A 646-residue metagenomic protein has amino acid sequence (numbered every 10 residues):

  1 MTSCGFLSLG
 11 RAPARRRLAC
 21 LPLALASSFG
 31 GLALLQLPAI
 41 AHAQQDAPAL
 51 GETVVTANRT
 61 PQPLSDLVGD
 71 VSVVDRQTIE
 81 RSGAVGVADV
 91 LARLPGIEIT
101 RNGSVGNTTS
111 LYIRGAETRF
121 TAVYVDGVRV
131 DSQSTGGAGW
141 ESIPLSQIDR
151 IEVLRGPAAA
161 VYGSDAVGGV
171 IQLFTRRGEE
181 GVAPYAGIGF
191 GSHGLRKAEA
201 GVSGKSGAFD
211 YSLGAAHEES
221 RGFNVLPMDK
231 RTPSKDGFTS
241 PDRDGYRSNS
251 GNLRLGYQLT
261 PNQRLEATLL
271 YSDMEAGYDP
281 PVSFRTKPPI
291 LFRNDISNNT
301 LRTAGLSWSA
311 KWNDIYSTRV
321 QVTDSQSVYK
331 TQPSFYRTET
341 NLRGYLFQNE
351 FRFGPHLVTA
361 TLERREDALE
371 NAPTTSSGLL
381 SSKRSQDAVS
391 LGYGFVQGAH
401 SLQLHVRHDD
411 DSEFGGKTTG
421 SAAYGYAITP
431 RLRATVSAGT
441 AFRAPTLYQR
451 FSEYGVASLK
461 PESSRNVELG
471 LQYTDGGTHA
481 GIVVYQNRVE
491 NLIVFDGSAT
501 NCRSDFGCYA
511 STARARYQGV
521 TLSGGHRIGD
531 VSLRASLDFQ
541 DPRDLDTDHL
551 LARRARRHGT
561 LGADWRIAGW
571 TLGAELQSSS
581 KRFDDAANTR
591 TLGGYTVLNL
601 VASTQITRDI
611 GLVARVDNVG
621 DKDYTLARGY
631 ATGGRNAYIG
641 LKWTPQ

Functional and structural regions predicted by a protein language model:
M1-L94, Y257, P261: N-terminal Sec signal peptide and the immediately downstream disordered periplasmic leader that contains the TonB box
A88, A92-V128, S132: Extracytoplasmic beta-strand/coil segments of soluble accessory domains associated with Gram-negative outer-membrane
V128-R155: Short acidic/polar hinge/loop motifs at secondary-structure boundaries that mediate gating or recognition
Q172, E179-G181, G187-G189, H193 (+1 more regions): Periplasmic-side early beta-strands and strand-to-turn transitions of outer-membrane beta-barrels
S220, D242-S248, N262-L342, T375 (+1 more regions): Flexible loop and strand-edge segments within Gram-negative outer membrane beta-barrel domains
Q258-T260, L270, P355-E363, D367-E490 (+5 more regions): Structural signature of Gram-negative outer-membrane beta-barrels, strongest in the C-terminal barrel of TonB-dependent
R285-T286, I290-T303, W308-K311, R384 (+6 more regions): Outer-membrane beta-barrel signature, preferentially recognizing the C-terminal barrel domain of Gram-negative
F395-S401, A480, Q486-R488, Y509-A586 (+2 more regions): Gram-negative outer-membrane beta-barrel transporters
